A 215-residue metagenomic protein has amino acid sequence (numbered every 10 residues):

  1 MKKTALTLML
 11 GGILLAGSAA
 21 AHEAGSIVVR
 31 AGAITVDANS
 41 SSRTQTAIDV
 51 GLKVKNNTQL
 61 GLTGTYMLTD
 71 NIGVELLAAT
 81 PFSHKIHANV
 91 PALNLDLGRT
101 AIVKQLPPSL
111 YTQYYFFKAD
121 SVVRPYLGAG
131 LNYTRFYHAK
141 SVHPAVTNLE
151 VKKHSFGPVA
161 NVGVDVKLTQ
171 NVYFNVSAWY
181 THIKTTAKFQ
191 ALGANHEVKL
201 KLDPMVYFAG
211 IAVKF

Functional and structural regions predicted by a protein language model:
M1-G25: Cleavable N-terminal export/targeting peptides
A20-T65, H138, V206, A212-K214: Short glycine/proline- and aromatic-enriched beta-strand/turn motifs that initiate or cap beta-hairpins
A24-S26, T65-V142, P204-F215: Gram-negative (and chloroplast) outer-membrane scaffold detector with strong preference for beta-barrel transmembrane
S26-V28, G73, R124, G163 (+2 more regions): Membrane-spanning beta-strand positions in outer-membrane beta-barrel proteins
V29-T35, L76-T80, L127-Y133, V164 (+1 more regions): Transmembrane beta-barrel strands of outer-membrane/channel proteins
S41-A47, I86-N94, Y137-V146, T186-A194: Outer-membrane beta-barrel translocator domains and adjoining extracellular loop/strand segments of Gram-negative
V50-N56, L97-K104, V146-H154, H196-D203: Replace "Gram-negative outer membrane beta-barrel proteins" with "bacterial and organellar outer membrane beta-barrel
S83-H87, T169-F215: Predominantly the C-terminal beta-signal and adjacent terminal strand-loop region of outer-membrane beta-barrel
